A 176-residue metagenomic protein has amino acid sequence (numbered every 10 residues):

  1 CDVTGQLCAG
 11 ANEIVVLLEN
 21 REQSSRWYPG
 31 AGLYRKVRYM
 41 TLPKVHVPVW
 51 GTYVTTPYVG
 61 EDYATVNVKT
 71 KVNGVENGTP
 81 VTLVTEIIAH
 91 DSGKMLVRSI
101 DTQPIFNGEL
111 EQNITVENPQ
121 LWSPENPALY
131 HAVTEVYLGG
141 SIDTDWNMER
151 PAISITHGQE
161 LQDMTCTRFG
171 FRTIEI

Functional and structural regions predicted by a protein language model:
C1-I176: Secreted/periplasmic carbohydrate-active enzymes, especially glycoside hydrolases
